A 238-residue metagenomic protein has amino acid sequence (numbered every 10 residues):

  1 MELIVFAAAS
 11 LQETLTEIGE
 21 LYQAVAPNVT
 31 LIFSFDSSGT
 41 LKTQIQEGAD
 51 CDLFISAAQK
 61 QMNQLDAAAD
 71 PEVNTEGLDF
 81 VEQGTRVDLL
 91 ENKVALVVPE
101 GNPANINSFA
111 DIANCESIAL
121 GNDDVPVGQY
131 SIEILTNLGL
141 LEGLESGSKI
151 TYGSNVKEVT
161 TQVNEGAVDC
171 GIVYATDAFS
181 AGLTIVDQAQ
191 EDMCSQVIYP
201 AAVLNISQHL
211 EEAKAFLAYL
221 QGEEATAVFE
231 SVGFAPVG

Functional and structural regions predicted by a protein language model:
M1-V25, T30, S34-F35, G39 (+6 more regions): Exported/periplasmic ABC-transporter solute-binding proteins
